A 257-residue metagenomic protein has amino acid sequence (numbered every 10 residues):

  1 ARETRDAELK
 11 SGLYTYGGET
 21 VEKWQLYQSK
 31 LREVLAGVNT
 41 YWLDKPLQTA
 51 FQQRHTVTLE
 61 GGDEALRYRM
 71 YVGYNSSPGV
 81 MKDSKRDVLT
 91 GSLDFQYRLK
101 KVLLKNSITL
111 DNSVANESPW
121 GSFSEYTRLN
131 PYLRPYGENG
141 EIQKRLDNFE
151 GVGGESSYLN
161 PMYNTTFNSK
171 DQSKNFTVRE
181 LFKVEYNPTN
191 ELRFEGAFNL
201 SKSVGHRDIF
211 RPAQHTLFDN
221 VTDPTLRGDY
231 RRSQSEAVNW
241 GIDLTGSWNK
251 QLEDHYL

Functional and structural regions predicted by a protein language model:
A1-K23, D111-G153, I209: A surface-exposed, glycine/aromatic-enriched loop/edge motif typical of exported proteins
A1-K82, P119-S122, N164-N168, E185-N187: Residues embedded in well-ordered regular secondary structure
R32-A36, E155, L159, T216-F218: Flexible hinge/switch segments at interdomain interfaces of large molecular machines
N39-T56, N75-S122, S157-T177, R227-N239: Outer-membrane beta-barrel proteins
Q52, D63-E64, R98-V102, N187-T189 (+1 more regions): Outer-membrane beta-barrel channels and translocator barrels
V80-S92, T109, A115-P119, N175-T177 (+1 more regions): Small-side-chain secondary-structure face that scaffolds active or pore-lining regions
